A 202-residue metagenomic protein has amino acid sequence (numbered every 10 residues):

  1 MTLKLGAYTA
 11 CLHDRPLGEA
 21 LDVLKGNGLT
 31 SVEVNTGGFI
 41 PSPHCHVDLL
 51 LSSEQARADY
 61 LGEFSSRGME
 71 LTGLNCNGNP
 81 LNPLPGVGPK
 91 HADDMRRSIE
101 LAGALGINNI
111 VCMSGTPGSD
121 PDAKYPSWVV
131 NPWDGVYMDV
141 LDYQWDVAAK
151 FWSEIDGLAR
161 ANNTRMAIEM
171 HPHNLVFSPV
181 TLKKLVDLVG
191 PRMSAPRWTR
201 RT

Functional and structural regions predicted by a protein language model:
M1-R15: Boundary/entry segment of secreted carbohydrate-active catalytic domains
K4, S31, E70, R165: Residues at the starts of beta-strands that form the adenosine-phosphate
Y8-L12, N35-F39, C76-N79, G115-P117 (+2 more regions): Active-site beta-loop-alpha junctions enriched in small/polar residues
C11, E54, G68, N82-P85: Residues at alpha-helix boundaries and short interhelical turns
G18-I40, L105-N109: Catalytic domains of carbohydrate-active enzymes, especially glycoside hydrolases
E19, D59, E63-S66, G73 (+1 more regions): Active-site acidic/histidine proton-transfer and metal-coordination neighborhood in alpha/beta enzyme cores
V34-L61, S114-D122: Glycine-rich, proline-tolerant flexible connector loops at the mouths of alpha/beta enzymes
P41-V47, N75-P83: Glycine-/proline-rich flexible loop or hinge segments
